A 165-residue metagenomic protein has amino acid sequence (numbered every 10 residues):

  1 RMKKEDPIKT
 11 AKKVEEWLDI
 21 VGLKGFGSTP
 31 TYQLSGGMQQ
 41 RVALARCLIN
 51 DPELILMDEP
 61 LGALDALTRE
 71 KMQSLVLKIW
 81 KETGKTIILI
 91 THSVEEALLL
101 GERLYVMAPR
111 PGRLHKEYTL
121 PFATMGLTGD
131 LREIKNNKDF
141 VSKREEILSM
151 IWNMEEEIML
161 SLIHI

Functional and structural regions predicted by a protein language model:
P7-F26, K78: Conserved ABC ATPase "signature" region
T29-Y32, N50: Conserved signature/switch motifs of ABC ATPase nucleotide-binding domains
L44: Hydrophobic anchor residue at the start of the ABC signature
I55-D58: Catalytic Walker B motif of ABC-type/P-loop ATPase nucleotide-binding domains
R69-T83: Helical segment within the ABC ATPase nucleotide-binding domain
K85-I90: Conserved H-loop
P109-S142: Conserved beta-strand-loop-alpha-helix hinge in the C-terminal portion of ABC ATPase nucleotide-binding domains
I163-I165: Conserved small/polar residues in nucleotide/adenosyl-binding loops
